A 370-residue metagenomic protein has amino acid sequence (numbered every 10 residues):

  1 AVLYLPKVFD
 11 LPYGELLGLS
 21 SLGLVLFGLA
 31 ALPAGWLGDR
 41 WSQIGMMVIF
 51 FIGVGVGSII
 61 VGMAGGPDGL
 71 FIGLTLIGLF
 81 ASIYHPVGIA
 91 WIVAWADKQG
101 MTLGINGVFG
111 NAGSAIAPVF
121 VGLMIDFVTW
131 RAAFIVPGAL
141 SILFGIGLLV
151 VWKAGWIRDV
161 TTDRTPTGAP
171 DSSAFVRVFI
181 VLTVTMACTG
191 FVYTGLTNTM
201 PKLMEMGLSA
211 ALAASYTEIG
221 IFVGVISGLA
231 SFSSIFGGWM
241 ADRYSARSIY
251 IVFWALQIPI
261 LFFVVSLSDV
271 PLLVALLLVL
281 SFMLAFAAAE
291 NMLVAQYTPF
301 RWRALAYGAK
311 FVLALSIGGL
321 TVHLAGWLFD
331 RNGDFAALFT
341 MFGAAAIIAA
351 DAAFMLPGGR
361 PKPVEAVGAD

Functional and structural regions predicted by a protein language model:
V2, R177-S233: Extracytoplasmic gate region of multi-pass secondary transporters
L5-P6, L37-G38, F120-V128, M204-E205 (+2 more regions): Interfacial helix-cap and linker-helix signal at transmembrane-aqueous boundaries of multi-pass secondary transporters
L24-L32, S114-A115, S227-I235, G318-G319: Residue-level signature of mid-helix packing/kink "hotspots" within the transmembrane helices of 12-pass Major
L29-G66: Conserved MFS/SLC helix-loop-helix module at the cytosolic interface between two early adjacent transmembrane helices
G73-G110: Cytoplasmic helix-loop-helix junction between adjacent transmembrane helices in 12-TM secondary transporters
N106-W156: Helix-loop-helix hairpin linking two adjacent transmembrane segments in secondary transporters
Y244-L293: C-terminal transmembrane helical hairpin of 12-TM major facilitator-type secondary transporters
Y297-N332: A late C-terminal transmembrane helix in Major Facilitator Superfamily
